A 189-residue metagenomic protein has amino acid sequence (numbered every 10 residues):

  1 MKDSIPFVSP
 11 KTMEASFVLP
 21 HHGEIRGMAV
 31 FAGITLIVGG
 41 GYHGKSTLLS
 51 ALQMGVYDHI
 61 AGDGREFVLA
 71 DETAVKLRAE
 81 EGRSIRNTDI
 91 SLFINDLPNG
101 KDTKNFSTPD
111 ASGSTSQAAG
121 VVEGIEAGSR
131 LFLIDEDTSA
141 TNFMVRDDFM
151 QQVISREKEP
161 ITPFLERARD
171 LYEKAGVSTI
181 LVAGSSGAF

Functional and structural regions predicted by a protein language model:
K2-R26, A61, L69-A74, R78-I85 (+1 more regions): N-terminal pre-Walker A segment at the start of P-loop NTPase domains
I25-M54: Glycine-rich phosphate-binding P-loop
Y42-H43, E80-G82, E136-S139, G184-G187: Short, ordered loop/turn segments at secondary-structure junctions
M54-R65: Post-Walker A helix-loop "phosphate-sensing" segment adjacent to the P-loop in P-loop NTPases
R83, S91-S114, R146-I161: Flexible beta-alpha connector loops of hexameric P-loop NTPases
K104-S139: Phosphate-binding/switch loop-helix module in NTP-utilizing enzymes
I125-A168, Y172-A175, S186-A188: Conserved P-loop NTPase nucleotide-binding/switch module
S178-L181: Conserved H-loop
